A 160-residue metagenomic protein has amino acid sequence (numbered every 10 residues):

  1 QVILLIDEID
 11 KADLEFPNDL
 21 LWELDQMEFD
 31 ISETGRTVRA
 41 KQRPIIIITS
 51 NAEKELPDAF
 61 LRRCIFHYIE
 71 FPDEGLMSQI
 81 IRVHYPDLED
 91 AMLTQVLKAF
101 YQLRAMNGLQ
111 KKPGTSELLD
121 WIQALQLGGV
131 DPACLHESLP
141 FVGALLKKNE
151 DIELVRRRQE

Functional and structural regions predicted by a protein language model:
Q1-E160: C-terminal regulatory/interaction module of P-loop NTP-utilizing enzymes
